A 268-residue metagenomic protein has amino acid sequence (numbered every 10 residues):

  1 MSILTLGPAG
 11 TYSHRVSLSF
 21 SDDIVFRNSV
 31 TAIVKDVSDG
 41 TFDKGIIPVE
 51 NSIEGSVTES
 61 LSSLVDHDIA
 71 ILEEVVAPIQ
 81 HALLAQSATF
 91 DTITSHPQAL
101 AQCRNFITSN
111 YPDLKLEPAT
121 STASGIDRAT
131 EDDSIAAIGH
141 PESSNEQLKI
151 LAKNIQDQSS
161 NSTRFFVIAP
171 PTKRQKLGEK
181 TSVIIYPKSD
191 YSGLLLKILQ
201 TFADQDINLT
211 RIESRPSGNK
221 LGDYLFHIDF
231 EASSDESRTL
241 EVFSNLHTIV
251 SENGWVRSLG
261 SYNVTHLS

Functional and structural regions predicted by a protein language model:
M1-S268: Domain-level signature for soluble enzymes in the chorismate/prephenate branch of the shikimate pathway
